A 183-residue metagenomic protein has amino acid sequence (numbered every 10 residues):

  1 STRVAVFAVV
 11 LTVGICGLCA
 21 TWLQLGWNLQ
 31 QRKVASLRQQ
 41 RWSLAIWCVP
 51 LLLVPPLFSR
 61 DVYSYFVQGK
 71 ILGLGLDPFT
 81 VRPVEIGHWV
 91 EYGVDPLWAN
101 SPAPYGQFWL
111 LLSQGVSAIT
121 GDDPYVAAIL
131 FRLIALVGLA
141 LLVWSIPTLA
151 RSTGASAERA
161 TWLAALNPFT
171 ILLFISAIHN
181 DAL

Functional and structural regions predicted by a protein language model:
S1-A5, L25-W27, V49, L53 (+3 more regions): Membrane-integral, polyisoprenol-dependent glycosyltransferases of the GT-C/oligosaccharyltransferase superfamily
S1-L51: Start-transfer (signal-anchor) and selected internal transmembrane alpha helices of multi-pass inner/ER membrane
G14-I15, S64-V67, L139, N180-L183: Hydrophobic core segments of transmembrane alpha-helices in multi-pass, intramembrane catalytic enzymes
C16-G26, V126-T153: Transmembrane-helix motifs of polytopic, lipid-linked glycan transferases
V34-W42, I146-I171: Transmembrane-helix signature of polytopic, membrane-embedded enzymes that assemble or transfer cell-envelope glycans
S36-L136: Intramembrane catalytic core of multi-pass membrane enzymes that act on lipidic substrates
F108, G115, D122, S156-A160 (+2 more regions): Aromatic-rich juxtamembrane segments at the membrane interface
L133-G138, T161-L183: Multi-pass, polyprenyl lipid-linked donor-dependent membrane glycosyltransferases
